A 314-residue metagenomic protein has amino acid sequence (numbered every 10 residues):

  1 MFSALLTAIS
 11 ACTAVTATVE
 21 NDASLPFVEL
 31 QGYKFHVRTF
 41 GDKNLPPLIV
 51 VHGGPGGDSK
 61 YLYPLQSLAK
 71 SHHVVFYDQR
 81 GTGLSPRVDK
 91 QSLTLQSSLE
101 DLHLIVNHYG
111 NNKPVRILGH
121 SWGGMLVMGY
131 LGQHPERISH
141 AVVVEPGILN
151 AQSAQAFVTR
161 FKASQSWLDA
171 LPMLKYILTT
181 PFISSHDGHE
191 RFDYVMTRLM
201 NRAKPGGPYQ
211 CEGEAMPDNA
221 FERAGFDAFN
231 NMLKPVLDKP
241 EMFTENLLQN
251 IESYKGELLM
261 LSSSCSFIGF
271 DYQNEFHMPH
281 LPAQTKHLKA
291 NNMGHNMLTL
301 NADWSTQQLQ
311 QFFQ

Functional and structural regions predicted by a protein language model:
F2-P47, S71-H72, Q314: Alpha/beta-hydrolase fold catalytic core
Y33-R87: Conserved HGGG/HGGXW glycine-rich cap/lid loop of the alpha/beta-hydrolase fold
T82-L118: Active-site loop/oxyanion-hole signature of alpha/beta-hydrolase fold enzymes
K113-F157: Conserved hydrolase catalytic core segment
V143-S184: Flexible "cap/lid" loop of the alpha/beta hydrolase fold
L174-L261: Alpha/beta-hydrolase
N250-K255, L259-A290: Conserved loop-alpha-helix segment in the C-terminal half of the alpha/beta-hydrolase fold that carries the catalytic
M293-A302: Catalytic histidine-centered segment of alpha/beta-hydrolase-like enzymes
